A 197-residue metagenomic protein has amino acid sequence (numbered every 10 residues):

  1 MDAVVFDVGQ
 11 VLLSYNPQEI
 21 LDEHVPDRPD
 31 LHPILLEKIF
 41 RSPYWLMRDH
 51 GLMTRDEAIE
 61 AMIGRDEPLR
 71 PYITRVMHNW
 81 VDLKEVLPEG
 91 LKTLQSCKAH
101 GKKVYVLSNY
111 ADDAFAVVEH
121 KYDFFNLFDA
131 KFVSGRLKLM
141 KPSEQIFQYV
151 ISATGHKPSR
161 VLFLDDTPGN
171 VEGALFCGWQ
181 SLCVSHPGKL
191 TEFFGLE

Functional and structural regions predicted by a protein language model:
M1-D2, F6, A111-D112, E119-E197: Asp-based, Mg2+/Mn2+-dependent phosphohydrolase catalytic module
M1-F40, F176-C177, E192-G195: Active-site neighborhood of HAD-like aspartate-dependent phosphohydrolases
L21, A58-I63, M77-W80, A114-V118: Hydrophobic alpha-helical core bundles mediating ligand binding, dimerization, or RNAP-core interactions
L21, L91-Q95, V171: Short amphipathic alpha-helical segments and helix-helix/interface helices
D22, D30-R48, V76-K84, P88: Helical cap/lid subdomains and adjacent loops of hydrolase enzymes that gate the active-site channel and determine
W45-V76: A metal-dependent, Asp-based hydrolase signature
T74-Y105, E144: Short, acidic loop-to-helix structural element flanking the phosphoryl-transfer center in phosphate-processing enzymes
S108: Conserved phosphate-coupling serine/threonine residues in phosphotransfer and NTP-handling enzymes
